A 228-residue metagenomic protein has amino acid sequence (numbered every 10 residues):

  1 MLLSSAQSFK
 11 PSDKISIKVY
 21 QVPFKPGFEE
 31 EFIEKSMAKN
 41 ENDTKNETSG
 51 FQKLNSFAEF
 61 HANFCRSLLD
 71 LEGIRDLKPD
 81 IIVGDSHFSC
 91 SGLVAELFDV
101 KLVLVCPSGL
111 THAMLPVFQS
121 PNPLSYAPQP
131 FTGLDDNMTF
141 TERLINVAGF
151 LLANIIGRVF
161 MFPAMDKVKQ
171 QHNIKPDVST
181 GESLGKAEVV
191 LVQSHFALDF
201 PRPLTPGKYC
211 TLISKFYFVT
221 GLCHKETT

Functional and structural regions predicted by a protein language model:
M1-Q171, S179-E182, L191, L198-P201 (+3 more regions): Glycosyltransferase specificity loop/lid
A187-Q193: Extended catalytic-interface subdomain
Y217-V219: C-terminal, active-site-flanking charged/polar segments
L222: Carbohydrate-associated surface elements
